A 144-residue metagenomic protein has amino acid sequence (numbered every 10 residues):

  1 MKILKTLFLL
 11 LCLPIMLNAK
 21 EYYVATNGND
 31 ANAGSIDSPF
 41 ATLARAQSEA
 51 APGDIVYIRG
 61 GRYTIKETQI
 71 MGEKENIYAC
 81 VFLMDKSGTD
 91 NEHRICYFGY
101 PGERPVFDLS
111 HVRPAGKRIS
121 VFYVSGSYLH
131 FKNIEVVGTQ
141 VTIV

Functional and structural regions predicted by a protein language model:
I3-L17: Sec-dependent N-terminal signal peptides
F8, Y57, H130: Conserved Rossmann-like nucleotide-binding pocket used by diverse enzymes that bind dinucleotide cofactors
Y23, P39, V106: Conserved beta-strand positions that form and line the central face of beta-propeller blades
T26-I65, I77, F82-L83: Acidic Gly/Asp/Thr-rich repetitive segments characteristic of extracellular carbohydrate-active and adhesion proteins
G60, T64-K74, Y78-C80, D85-I143: Right-handed parallel beta-helix/beta-spiral solenoid domain characteristic of secreted/periplasmic
